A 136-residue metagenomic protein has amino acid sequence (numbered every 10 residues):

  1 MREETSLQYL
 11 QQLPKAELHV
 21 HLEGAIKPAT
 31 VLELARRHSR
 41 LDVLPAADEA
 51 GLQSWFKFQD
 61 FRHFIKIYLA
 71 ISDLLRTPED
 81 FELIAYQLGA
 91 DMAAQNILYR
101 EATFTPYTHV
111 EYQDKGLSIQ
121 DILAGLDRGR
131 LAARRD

Functional and structural regions predicted by a protein language model:
M1-D136: Metal-cofactor-binding active-site regions of metalloenzymes
